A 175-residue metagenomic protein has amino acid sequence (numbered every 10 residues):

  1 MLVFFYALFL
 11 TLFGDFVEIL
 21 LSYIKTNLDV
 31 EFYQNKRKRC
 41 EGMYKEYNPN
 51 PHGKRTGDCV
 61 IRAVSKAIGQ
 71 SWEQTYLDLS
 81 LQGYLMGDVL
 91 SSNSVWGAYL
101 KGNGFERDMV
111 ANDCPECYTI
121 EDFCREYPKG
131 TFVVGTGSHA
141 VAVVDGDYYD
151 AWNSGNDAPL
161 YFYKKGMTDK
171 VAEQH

Functional and structural regions predicted by a protein language model:
G14, E18-G42: Short, Lys/Arg-enriched N-terminal segments with co-localized hydrophobic residues within the first ~10-30 amino acids
C40-D88, S94, A98, N103: Active-site nucleophile-adjacent alpha helix/oxyanion-hole segment immediately C-terminal to the catalytic cysteine
G83-S138, V144-N153: Conserved active-site-adjacent core of cysteine acyl-enzyme catalytic domains
D150-H175: Noncatalytic regulatory segments and standalone regulatory/sensor domains
